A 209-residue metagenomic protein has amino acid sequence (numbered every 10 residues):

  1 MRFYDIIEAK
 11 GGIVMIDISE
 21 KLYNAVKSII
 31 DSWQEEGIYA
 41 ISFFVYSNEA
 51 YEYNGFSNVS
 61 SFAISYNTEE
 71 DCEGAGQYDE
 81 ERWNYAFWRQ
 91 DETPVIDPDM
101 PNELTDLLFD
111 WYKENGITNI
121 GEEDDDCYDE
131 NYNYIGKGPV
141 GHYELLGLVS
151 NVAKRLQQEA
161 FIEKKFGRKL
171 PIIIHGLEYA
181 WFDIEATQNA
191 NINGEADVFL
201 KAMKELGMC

Functional and structural regions predicted by a protein language model:
R2-Y23, K27-W33, N48, E52-Y53 (+1 more regions): Acidic, proline/glycine-rich low-complexity IDRs
Q34-D79: N-terminal interaction modules that seed assembly of large macromolecular complexes
E70-H142: Low-complexity, serine/threonine/proline-enriched polar segments
